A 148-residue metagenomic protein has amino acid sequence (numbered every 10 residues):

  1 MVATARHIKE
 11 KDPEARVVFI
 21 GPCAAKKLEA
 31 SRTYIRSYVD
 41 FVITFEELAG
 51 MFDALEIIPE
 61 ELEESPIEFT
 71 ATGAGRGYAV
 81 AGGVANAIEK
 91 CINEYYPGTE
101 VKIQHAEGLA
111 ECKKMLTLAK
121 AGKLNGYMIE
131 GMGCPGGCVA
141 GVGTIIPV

Functional and structural regions predicted by a protein language model:
M1-V148: Iron-sulfur-associated redox domains of electron-transfer enzymes in respiratory and anaerobic energy metabolism
